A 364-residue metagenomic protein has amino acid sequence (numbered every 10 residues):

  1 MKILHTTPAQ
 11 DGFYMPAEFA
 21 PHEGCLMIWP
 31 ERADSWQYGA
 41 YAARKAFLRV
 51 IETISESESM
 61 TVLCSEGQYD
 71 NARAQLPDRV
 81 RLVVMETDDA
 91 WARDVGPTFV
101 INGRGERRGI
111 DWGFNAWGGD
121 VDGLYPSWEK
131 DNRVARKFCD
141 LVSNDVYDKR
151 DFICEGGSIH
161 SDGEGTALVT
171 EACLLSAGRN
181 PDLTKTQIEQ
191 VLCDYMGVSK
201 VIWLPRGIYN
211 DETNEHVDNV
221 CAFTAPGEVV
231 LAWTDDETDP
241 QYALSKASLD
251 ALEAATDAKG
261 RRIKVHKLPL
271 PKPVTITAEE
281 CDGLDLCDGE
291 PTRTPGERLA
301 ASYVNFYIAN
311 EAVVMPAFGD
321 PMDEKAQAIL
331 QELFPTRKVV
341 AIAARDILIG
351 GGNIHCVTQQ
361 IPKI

Functional and structural regions predicted by a protein language model:
M1-I364: Histidine/cysteine-enriched polar flanking segments
